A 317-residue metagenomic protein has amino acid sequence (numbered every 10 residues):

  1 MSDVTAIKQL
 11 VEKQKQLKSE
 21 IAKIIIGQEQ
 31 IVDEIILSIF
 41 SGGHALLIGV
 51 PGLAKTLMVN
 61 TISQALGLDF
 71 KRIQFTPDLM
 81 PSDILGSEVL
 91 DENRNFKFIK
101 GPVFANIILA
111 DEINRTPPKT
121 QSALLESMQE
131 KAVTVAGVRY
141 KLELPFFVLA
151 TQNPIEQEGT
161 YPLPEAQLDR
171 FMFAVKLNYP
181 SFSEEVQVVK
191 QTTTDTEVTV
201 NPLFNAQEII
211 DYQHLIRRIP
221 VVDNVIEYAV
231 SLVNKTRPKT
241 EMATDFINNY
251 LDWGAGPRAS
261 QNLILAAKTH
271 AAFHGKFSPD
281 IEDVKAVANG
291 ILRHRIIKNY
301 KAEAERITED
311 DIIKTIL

Functional and structural regions predicted by a protein language model:
M1, K239-L317: C-terminal engagement/docking regions of AAA+ P-loop ATPases
I7-V11, I24, A174-F246, F273-F277 (+2 more regions): Conserved C-terminal "switch" segment of AAA+ ATPases
K8-L53: Pre-Walker A (pre-P-loop) alpha-helix and adjacent loop at the N terminus of AAA/AAA+ ATPase modules, a conserved
E34-L37, E88-L109: Conserved alpha-helical scaffold flanking the Walker A/P-loop in AAA+ ATPase domains
I39-T76: Walker A/P-loop
L68, Y161-N178, T196-T199: A short helix-turn-beta junction within AAA+ P-loop NTPase domains corresponding to the substrate/partner-engaging
S82, F104-Q129, E143, E158-Q167 (+1 more regions): Conserved AAA+/SF3 P-loop NTPase catalytic/coupling segment centered on the Walker-B
K97-N106, V135-Q152, L163-M172: AAA+/SF3 P-loop NTPase mechanochemical coupling elements
